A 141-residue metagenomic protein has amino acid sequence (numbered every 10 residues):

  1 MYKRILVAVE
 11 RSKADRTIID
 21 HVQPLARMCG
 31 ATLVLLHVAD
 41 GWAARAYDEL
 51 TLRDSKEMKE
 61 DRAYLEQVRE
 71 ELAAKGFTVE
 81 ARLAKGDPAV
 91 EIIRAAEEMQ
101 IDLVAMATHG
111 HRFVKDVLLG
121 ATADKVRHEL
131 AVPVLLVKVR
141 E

Functional and structural regions predicted by a protein language model:
M1-E49, E129: Small/aliphatic-rich secondary-structure junction motif
V34, E80, L135: Conserved beta-strand positions in the Rossmann-like core of class I SAM-dependent methyltransferases
H37-V38, A107-H109, K138-V139: Short secondary-structure boundary segments
T51-D54, E98-M99, T122-A123: Short, hinge-like loop/turn segments at secondary-structure boundaries
L52-A63: A short acidic, glycine-rich active-site loop that binds or catalyzes chemistry on phosphate/adenosine moieties
E70-V104, E141: Structural beta-alpha unit
M106-H128: Glycine-rich, Arg-bearing micro-motifs that act as flexible, cationic patches
V132-E141: Short, flexible loop segments at boundaries between secondary-structure elements
